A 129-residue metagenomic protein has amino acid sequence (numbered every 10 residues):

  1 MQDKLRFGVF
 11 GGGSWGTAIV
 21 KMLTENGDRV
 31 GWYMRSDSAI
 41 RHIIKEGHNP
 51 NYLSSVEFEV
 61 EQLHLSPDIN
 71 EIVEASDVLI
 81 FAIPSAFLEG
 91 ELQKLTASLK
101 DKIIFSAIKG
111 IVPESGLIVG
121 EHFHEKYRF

Functional and structural regions predicted by a protein language model:
M1-Y52, V56, L63-P67, V73: NAD(P)+-binding Rossmann beta1-loop-alpha1 motif at the extreme N-terminus of oxidoreductases
G31, V60, A107, I111: Conserved short-loop catalytic and cofactor-binding motifs
R41-K45, E71-E74, G90, E121 (+1 more regions): Charged/polar, solvent-exposed surface patches and flexible loops
L53-K94: A conserved beta-strand/loop capping segment in the N-terminal third of enzymes that catalyze redox or closely related
V78-F129: Rossmann-like NAD(P)(H) cofactor-binding subdomain of soluble oxidoreductases
